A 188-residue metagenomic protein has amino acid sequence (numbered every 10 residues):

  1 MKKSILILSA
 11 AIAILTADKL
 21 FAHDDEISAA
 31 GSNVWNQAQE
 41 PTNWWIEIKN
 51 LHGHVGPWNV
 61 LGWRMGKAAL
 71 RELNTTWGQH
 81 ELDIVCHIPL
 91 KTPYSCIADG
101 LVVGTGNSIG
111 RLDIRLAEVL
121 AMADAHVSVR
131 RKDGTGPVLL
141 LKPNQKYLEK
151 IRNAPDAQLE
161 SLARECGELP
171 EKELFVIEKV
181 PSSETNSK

Functional and structural regions predicted by a protein language model:
M1-S4: Positively charged n-region of N-terminal signal peptides that target proteins for export
I7-L8, E47: N-terminal hydrophobic alpha-helix used for membrane targeting or insertion
S9-L15: Bacterial N-terminal signal peptides
L15-T16, R71: Residues in and immediately flanking transmembrane alpha helices
D18-A22: Sec/Tat signal peptide C-region and signal peptidase I cleavage site
H23-V55, W63-K188: Non-transmembrane, aqueous-exposed alpha-helical and coiled segments at domain scale
